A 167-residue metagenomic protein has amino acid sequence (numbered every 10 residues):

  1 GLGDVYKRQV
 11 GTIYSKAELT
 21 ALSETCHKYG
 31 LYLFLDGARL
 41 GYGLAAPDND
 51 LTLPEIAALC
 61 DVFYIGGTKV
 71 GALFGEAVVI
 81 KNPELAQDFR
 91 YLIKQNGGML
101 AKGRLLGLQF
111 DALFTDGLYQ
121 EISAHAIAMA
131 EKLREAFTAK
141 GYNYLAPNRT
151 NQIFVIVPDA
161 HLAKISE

Functional and structural regions predicted by a protein language model:
G1-Y6: Short, small-residue-biased leader/transition segments that mark boundaries at the very start of proteins
I13-A46: Catalytic PLP-binding core of fold-type I/II PLP enzymes
Y32-F34, V62, Q152: Structural preference for beta-strand elements that scaffold enzyme active sites
R39, L53-A86: Active-site PLP attachment segment
E76-L100, F110-D116, Q120: Conserved core segment of the aminotransferase class I/II
L92-I93, L113-R134, R149: Structural signature of PLP-dependent enzymes
E131-E167: Conserved C-terminal alpha-helix-loop-beta "cap" of PLP-dependent enzymes that closes/shapes the active-site mouth
